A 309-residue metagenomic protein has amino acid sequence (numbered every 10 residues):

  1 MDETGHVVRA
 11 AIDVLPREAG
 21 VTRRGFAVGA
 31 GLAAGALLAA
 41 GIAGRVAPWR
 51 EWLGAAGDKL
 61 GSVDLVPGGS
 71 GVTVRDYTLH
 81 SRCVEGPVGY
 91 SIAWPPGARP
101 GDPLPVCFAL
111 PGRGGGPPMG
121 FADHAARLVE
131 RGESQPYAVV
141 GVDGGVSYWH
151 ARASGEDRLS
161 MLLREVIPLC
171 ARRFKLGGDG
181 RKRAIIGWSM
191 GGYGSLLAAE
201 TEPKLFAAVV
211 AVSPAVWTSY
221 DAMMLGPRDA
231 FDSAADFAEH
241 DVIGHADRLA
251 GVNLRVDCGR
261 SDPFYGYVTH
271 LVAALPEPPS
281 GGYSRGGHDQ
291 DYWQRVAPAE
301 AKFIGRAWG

Functional and structural regions predicted by a protein language model:
D2-G309: Non-catalytic cap/lid and distal C-terminal segments of serine-dependent acyl enzymes
